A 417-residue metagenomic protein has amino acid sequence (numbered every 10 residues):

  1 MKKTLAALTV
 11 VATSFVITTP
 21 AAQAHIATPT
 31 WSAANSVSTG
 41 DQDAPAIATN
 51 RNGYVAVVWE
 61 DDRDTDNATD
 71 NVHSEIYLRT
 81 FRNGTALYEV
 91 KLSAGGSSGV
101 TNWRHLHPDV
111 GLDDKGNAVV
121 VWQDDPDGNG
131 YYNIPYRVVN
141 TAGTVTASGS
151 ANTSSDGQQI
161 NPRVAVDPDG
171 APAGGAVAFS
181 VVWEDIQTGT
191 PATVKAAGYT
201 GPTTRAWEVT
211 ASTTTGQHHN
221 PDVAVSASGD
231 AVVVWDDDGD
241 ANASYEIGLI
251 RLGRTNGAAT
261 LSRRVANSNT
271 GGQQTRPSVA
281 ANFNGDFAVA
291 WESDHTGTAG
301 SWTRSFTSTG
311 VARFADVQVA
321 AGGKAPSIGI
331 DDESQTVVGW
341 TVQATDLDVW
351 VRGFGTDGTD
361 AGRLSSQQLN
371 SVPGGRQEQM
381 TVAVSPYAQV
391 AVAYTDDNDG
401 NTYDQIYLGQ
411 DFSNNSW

Functional and structural regions predicted by a protein language model:
M1-A24: Secretory targeting and sorting signals
A24-W417: Extracellular, repeat-based ectodomains that mediate carbohydrate processing or recognition
